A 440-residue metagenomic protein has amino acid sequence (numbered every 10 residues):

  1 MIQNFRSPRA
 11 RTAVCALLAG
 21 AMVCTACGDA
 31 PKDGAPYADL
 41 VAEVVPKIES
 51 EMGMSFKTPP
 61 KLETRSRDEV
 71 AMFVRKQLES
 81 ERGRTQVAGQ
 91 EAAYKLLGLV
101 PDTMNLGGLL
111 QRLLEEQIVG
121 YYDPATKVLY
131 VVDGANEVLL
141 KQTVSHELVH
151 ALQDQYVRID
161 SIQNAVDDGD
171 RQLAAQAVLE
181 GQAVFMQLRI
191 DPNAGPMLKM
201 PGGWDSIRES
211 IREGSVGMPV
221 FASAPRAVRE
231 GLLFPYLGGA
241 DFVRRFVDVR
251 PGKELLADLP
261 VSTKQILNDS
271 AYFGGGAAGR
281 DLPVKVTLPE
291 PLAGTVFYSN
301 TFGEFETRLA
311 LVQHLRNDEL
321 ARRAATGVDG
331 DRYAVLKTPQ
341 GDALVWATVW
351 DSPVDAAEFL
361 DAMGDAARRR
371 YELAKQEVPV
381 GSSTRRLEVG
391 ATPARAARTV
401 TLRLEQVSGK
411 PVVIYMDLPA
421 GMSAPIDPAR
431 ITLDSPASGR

Functional and structural regions predicted by a protein language model:
V23-A26: C-terminal motif of bacterial Sec signal peptides marking the signal peptidase cleavage site
G28-A30: Bacterial signal peptide processing site
I48, Q142-I159, A183-V184: Active-site recognition of the HExxH zinc-binding catalytic motif
M72-R84, N105-T126: Catalytic zinc-binding patch centered on the HExxH motif and its immediate surroundings that defines zinc-dependent
L129-S145, A174-A175: Short pre-active-site segment immediately N-terminal to the catalytic Zn-binding motif
D154-D160, N164-S210: Post-HExxH zinc-binding segment in Zn-dependent metallohydrolases
V216-G341, A347, D355: Pan-zinc metallopeptidase signature
D329-R440: C-terminal soluble interaction/assembly domains
